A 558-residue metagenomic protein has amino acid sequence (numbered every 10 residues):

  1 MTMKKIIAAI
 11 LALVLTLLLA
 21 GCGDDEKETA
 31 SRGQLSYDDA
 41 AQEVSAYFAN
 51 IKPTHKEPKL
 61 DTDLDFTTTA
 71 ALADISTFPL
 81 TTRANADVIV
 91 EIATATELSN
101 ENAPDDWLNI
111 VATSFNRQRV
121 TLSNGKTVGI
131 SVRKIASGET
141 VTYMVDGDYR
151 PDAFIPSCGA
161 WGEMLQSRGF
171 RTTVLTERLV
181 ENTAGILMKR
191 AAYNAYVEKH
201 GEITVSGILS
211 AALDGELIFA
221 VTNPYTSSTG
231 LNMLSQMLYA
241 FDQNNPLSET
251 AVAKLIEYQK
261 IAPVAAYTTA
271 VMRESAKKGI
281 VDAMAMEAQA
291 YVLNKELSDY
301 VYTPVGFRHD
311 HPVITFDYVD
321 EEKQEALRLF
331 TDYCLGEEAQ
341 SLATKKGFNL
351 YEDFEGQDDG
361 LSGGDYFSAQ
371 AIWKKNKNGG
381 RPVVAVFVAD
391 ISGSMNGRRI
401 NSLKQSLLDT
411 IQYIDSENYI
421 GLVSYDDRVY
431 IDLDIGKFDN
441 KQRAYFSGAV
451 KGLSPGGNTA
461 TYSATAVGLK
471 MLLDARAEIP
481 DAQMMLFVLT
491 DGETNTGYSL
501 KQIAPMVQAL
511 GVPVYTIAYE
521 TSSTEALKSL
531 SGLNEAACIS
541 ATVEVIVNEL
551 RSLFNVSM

Functional and structural regions predicted by a protein language model:
L18-G21: C-terminal motif of bacterial Sec signal peptides marking the signal peptidase cleavage site
D24-A73, L80-A84, Y318-A389, G393 (+2 more regions): Extracellular/periplasmic juxtamembrane helices and adjacent flexible linkers that interface with membrane partners
E28-N223: N-terminal segment of the mature folded domain
T176-G185, L255-Y258, K295-Q324, R328: Periplasmic-binding protein-like
D242-Y302: Ligand-binding pocket segment of bilobal, Venus flytrap-like solute-binding proteins
G380-D439, S454, A464-G468, M485-L489 (+1 more regions): Von Willebrand factor
Y419-G452, K470-E478, G497-K501, T524-L533: Short beta-strand-loop
T490-N534, I539-A541, V545-L553: VWA/integrin I-like adhesion module and closely mimicked acidic/polar interface patches used
